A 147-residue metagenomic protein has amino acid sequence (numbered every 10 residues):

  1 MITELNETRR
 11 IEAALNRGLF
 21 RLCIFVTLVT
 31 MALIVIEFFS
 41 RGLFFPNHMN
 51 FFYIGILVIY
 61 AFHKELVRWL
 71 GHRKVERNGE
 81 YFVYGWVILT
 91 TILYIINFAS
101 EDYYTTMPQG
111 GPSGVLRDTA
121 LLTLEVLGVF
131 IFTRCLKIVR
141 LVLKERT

Functional and structural regions predicted by a protein language model:
M1-H48: N-terminal signal-anchor transmembrane alpha-helix
E4-R9, V67-K74, V139-V142: Juxtamembrane membrane-water interface segments of multi-pass membrane proteins, especially cytoplasmic-side
L19-M31, Y53, G85-Y94, T123 (+1 more regions): Short, structured motif recognition centered on aromatic/hydrophobic residues
M31-F38, A61-H72, I95-T105, V129 (+1 more regions): Transmembrane helix-loop junctions and nearby membrane-interface residues
P46-L66, E125: Generic alpha-helical transmembrane segments
V67-I88: Loop-to-transmembrane helix junctions at the membrane interface
F82-Q109: C-terminal halves and exits of single transmembrane alpha-helices
Y103-T147: Alpha-helical membrane-associated segments of multi-pass integral membrane proteins
